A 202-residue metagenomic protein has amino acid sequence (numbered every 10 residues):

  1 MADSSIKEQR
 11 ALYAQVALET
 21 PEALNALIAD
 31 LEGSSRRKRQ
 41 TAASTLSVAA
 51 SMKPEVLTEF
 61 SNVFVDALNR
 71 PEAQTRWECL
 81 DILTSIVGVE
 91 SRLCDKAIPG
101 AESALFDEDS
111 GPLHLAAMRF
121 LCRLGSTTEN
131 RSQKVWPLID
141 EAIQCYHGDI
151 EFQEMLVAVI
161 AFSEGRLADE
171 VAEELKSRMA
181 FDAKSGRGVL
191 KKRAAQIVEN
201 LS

Functional and structural regions predicted by a protein language model:
M1-Q9, L167-S202: Eukaryotic acidic, Ser/Thr-rich intrinsically disordered low-complexity regions
M1-R37, S44-M52: Long, low-complexity, highly charged intrinsically disordered regions
Q9, R39, R76, H114 (+3 more regions): Residue-level detector of extended alpha-helical repeat arrays and alpha-solenoid scaffolds
L12, I28, A43-T45, C79-L80 (+4 more regions): Hydrophobic core positions within HEAT/HEAT-like alpha-solenoid repeats
L18-D30, P54-A67, R92-L105, E129-Q144 (+1 more regions): Amphipathic alpha-helical scaffolding segments comprising HEAT/armadillo-like alpha-solenoid repeats
S34-R36, P71-A73, E108-S110, C145-D149 (+1 more regions): Short inter-helical turns and helix N-cap capping residues of alpha-solenoid HEAT/ARM repeat scaffolds
S47-V48, T84-S85, C122-R123, V157-E164 (+1 more regions): Structural signature of alpha-helical solenoid repeat scaffolds
N69-F120: Hydrophobic, well-structured mid-protein blocks that either form specific transmembrane helices
